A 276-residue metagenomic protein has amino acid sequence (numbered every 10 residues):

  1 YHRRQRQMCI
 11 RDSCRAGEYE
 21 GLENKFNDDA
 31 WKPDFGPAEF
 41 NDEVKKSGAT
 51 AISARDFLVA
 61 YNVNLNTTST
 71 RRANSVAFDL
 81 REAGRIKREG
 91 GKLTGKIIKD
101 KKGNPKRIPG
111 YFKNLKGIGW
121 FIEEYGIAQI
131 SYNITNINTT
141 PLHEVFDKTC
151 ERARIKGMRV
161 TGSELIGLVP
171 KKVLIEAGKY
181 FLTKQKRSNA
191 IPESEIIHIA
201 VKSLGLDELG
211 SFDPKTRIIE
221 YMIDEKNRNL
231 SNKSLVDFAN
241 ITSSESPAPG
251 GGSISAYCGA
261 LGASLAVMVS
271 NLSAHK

Functional and structural regions predicted by a protein language model:
Y1-I10: Single conserved hydrophobic/aromatic residue that forms the stacking wall/gate of nucleotide- or nucleobase-binding
R11, A83-Y125, R154-V169, V173-L174 (+2 more regions): Flexible, glycine/charged-enriched surface loops at secondary-structure junctions
R11-N62, N74-S75: Aromatic/basic-lined ligand-recognition segments that form π-stacking hydrophobic pockets flanked by Lys/Arg to engage
K113-N229: C-terminal non-catalytic interaction/assembly regions of soluble proteins
N229-P249: Short, hydrophobic/aliphatic alpha-helical segments
T242-V269: Conserved phosphate/anionic-ligand binding catalytic regions in large, soluble enzymes, centered on
